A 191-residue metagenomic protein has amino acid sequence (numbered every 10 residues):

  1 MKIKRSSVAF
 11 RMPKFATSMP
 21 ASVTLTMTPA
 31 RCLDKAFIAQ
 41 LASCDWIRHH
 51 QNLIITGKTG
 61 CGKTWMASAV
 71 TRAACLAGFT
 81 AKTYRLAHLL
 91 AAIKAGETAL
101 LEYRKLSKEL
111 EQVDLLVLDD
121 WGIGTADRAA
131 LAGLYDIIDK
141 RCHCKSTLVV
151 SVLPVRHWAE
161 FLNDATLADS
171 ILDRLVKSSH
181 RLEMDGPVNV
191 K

Functional and structural regions predicted by a protein language model:
M1-S18: Interdomain "pre-motor" coupling segment immediately N-terminal to P-loop NTPase/helicase cores
P20-C44: N-terminal pre-Walker A segment at the start of P-loop NTPase domains
L25, A67, R85: Conserved hydrophobic/aromatic pocket- or pore-lining residues that grip, position, or stack substrates in active sites
C44-D45, C144: Non-DNA-binding regulatory cores of transcription-related proteins, predominantly C-terminal effector-binding
H50-I54, V70-I93: Conserved post-Walker A coupling segment in P-loop NTPases
H50-M66: Walker A/P-loop nucleotide-binding motif
T80, Y84, L89-L101, K105-Q112 (+1 more regions): Replace "adjacent to P-loop NTPase cores in ATP/GTP-dependent enzymes" with "adjacent to NTP-binding cores
